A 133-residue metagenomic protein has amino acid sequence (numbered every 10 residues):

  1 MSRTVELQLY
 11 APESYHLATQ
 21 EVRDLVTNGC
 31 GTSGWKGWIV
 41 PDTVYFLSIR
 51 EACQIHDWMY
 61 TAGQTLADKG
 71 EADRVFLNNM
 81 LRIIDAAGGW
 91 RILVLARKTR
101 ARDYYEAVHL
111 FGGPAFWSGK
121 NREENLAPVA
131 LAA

Functional and structural regions predicted by a protein language model:
M1-A133: Extended terminal accessory/targeting regions
